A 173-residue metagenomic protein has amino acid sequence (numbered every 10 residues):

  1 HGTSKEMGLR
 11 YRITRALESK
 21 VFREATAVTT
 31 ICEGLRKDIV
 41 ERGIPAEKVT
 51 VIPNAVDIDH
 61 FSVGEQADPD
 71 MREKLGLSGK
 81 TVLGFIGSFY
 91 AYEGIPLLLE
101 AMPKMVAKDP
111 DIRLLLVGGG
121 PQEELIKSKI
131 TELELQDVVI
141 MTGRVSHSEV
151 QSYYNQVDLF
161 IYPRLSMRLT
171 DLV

Functional and structural regions predicted by a protein language model:
H1-K20: Nucleotide-sugar donor phosphate/pyrophosphate-binding loop at the beta->alpha transition of glycosyltransferases
M7, R23-C32: A short beta-strand/loop micro-motif in the catalytic core of glycosyltransferases that engages the nucleotide-sugar
G34, A55, R144: Carbohydrate-associated surface elements
S62-G76: A short helix/loop element that forms part of the nucleotide-sugar donor recognition site in Leloir-type
L77-M102, L159: Conserved donor-binding/catalytic core segment of Leloir-type glycosyltransferases
I86-A91, M105, G120, V145: Short donor-sugar binding/catalytic loops of nucleotide-sugar-dependent glycosyltransferases, especially enzymes
E93, S148-S152, D158, Y162-V173: Nucleotide-sugar-dependent
V117-G118, E123-Q151: Nucleotide-activated donor-binding/catalytic signature segment of Leloir-type glycosyltransferases, i.e., the conserved
